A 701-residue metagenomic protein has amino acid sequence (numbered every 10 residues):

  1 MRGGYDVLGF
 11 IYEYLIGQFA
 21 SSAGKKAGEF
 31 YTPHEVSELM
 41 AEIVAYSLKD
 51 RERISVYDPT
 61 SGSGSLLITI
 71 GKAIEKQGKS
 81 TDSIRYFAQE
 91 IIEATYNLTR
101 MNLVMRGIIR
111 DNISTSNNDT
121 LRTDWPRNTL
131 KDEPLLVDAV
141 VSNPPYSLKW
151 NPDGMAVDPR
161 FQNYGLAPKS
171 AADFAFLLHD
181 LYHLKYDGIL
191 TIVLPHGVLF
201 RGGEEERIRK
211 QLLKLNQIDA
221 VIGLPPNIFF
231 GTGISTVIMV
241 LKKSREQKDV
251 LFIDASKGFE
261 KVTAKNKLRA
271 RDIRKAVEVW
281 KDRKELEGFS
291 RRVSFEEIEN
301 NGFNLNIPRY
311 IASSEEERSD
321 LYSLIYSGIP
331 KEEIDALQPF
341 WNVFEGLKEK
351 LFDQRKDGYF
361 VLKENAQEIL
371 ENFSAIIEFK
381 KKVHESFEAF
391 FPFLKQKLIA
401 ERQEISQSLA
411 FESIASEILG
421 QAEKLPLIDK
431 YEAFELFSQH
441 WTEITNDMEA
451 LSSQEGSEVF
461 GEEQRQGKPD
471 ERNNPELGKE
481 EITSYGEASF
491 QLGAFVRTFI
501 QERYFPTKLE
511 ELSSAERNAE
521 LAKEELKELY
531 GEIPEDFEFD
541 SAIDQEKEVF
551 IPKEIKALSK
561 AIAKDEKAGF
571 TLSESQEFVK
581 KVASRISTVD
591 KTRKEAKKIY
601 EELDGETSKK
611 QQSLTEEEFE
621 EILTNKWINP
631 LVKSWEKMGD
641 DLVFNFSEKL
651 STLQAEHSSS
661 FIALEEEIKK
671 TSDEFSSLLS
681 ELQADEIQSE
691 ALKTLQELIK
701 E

Functional and structural regions predicted by a protein language model:
M1-A20: Long recognition/docking surfaces used for binding and targeting
G4, L8, T32-S37, T95 (+4 more regions): Hydrophobic (often cysteine-bearing) scaffold residues that line and stabilize catalytic clefts of nucleotide/cofactor
I11, M40, T99, M239 (+1 more regions): Residue-level signature of catalytic and energy-coupling elements of molecular machines, predominantly ATP/GTP-dependent
S21-K25: Conserved adenine-nucleotide phosphate-binding loops and their immediately adjacent elements
K26-S142, S147-N151, M155-Y164, P168 (+3 more regions): Conserved S-adenosyl-L-methionine
T123, P134-G493, R497, Y504 (+5 more regions): A conserved structural/catalytic subdomain of Rossmann-like adenosyl-cofactor enzymes
